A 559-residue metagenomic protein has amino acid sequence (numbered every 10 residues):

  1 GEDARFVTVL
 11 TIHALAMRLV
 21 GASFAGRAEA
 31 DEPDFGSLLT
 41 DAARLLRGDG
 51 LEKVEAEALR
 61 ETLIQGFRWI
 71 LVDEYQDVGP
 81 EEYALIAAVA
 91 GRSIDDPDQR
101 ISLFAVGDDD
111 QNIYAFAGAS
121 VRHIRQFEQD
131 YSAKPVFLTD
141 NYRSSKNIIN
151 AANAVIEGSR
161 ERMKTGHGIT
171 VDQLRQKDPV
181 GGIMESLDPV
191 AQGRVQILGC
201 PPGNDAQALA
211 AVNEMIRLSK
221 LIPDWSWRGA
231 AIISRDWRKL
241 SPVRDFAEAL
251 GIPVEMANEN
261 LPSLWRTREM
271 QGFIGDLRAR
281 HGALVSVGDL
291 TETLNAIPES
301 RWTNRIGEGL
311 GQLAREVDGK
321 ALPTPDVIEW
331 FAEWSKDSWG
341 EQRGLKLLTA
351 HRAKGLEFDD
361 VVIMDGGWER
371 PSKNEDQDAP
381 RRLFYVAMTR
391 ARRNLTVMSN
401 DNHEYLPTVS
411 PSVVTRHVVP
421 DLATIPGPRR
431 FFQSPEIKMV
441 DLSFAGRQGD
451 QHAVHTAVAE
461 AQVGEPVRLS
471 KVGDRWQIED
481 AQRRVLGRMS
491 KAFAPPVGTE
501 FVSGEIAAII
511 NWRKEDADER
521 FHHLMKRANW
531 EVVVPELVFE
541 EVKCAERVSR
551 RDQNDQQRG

Functional and structural regions predicted by a protein language model:
G1-F6, A22-D34, E52-V54, A133-F137 (+4 more regions): Short, polar/flexible loop-turn hinges at active-site or ligand-entry regions and domain interfaces
D3-F6, Q99-I101, D108-D110, D130-P135 (+5 more regions): Short glycine-/polar-rich loops that comprise or flank the Walker A/P-loop and associated switch/sensor motifs
F6-E74, P80-L85, D98, A105 (+2 more regions): Accessory N-terminal region flanking or inserted into the helicase ATPase core in nucleic-acid motor proteins
H13-A16, D109-I113, A119-V121, N141-K146 (+6 more regions): Conserved nucleotide-binding/hydrolysis micro-motifs of P-loop NTPases
P80-R194: Conserved RecA-like helicase ATPase core segment that couples NTP binding/hydrolysis to strand translocation
C200-V287, T291, N295-G307, G311-D318 (+1 more regions): Conserved helicase/translocase motor-coupling segment
Q271-M398, E404, S412-V418: Conserved helicase C-terminal RecA-like lobe
V409-G559: Conserved active-site motif detector
